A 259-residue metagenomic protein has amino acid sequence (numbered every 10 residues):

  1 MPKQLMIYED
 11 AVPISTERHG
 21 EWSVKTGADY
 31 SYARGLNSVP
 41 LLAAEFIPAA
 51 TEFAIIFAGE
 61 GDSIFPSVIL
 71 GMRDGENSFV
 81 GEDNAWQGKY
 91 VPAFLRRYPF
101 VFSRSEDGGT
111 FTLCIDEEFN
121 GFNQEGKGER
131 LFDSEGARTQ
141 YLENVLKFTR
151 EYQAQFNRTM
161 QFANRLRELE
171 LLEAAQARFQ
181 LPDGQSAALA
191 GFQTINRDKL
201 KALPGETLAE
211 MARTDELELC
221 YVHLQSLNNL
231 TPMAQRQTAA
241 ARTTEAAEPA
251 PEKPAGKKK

Functional and structural regions predicted by a protein language model:
M1-L70: Short, extreme N-terminal leader segments that mark the start of a protein/domain
Y30-R34, G75-N84, Q155-F162: Short, basic/low-complexity N-terminal boundary segments at the transition from targeting/disordered tails
A43-P48, V91-A93, R167-L171: Short linear motifs in intrinsically disordered
A49-E52, R96-R97, L172-A175: A short, compositionally biased
A58, F65-L131: Aromatic- and glycine-enriched beta-alpha-beta binding-site module
I64, D74-G75, I195, E206: Residue-level signal for pocket-adjacent positions within structured domains
F102, E106-K259: A contiguous, surface-oriented mixed alpha/beta subdomain in the mid-to-C-terminal portion of proteins that forms
